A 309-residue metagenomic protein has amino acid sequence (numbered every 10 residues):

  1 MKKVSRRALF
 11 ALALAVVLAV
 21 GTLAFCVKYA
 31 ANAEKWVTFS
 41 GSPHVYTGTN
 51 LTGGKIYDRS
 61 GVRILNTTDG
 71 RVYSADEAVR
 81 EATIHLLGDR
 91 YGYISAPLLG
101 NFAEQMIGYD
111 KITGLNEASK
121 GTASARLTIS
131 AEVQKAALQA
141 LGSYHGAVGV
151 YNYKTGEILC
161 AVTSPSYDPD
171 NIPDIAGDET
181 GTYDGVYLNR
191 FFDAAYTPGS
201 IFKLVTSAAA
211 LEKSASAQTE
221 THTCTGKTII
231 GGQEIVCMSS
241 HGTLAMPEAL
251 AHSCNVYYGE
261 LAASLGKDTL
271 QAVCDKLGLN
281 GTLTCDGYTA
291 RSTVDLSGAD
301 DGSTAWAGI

Functional and structural regions predicted by a protein language model:
M1-A176, V186, A195, Q271-K276: Periplasmic/cell-envelope proteins involved in peptidoglycan metabolism and beta-lactam response
S60, K154-G199, V205-I309: Beta-lactam-recognizing serine transpeptidase/beta-lactamase-like catalytic domain environment
